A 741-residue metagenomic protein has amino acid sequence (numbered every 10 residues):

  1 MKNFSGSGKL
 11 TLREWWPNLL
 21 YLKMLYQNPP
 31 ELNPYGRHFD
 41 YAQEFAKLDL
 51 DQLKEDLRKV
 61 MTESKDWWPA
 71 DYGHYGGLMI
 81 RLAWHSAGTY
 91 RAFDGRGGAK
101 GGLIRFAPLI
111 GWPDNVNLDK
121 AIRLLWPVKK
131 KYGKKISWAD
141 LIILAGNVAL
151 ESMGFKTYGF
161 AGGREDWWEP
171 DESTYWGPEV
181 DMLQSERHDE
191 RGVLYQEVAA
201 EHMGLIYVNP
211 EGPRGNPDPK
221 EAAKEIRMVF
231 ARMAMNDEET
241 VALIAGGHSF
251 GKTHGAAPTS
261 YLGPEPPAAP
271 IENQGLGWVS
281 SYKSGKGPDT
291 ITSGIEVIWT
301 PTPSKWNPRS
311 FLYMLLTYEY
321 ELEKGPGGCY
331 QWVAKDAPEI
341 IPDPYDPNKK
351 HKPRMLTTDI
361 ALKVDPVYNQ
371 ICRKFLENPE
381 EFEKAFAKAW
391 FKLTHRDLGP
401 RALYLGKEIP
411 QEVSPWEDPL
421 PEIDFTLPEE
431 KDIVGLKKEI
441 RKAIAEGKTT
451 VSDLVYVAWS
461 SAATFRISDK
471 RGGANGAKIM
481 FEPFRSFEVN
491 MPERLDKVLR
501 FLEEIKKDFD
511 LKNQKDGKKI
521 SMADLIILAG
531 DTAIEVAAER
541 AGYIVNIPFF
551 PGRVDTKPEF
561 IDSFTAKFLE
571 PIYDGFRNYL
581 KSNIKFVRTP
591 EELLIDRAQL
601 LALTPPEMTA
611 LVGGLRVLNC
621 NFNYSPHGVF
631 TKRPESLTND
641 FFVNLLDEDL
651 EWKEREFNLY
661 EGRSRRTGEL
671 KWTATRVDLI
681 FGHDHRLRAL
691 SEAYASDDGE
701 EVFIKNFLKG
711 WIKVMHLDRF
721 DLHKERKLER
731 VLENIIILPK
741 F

Functional and structural regions predicted by a protein language model:
M1-F741: Long, well-ordered alpha/beta core segments of mature domains
